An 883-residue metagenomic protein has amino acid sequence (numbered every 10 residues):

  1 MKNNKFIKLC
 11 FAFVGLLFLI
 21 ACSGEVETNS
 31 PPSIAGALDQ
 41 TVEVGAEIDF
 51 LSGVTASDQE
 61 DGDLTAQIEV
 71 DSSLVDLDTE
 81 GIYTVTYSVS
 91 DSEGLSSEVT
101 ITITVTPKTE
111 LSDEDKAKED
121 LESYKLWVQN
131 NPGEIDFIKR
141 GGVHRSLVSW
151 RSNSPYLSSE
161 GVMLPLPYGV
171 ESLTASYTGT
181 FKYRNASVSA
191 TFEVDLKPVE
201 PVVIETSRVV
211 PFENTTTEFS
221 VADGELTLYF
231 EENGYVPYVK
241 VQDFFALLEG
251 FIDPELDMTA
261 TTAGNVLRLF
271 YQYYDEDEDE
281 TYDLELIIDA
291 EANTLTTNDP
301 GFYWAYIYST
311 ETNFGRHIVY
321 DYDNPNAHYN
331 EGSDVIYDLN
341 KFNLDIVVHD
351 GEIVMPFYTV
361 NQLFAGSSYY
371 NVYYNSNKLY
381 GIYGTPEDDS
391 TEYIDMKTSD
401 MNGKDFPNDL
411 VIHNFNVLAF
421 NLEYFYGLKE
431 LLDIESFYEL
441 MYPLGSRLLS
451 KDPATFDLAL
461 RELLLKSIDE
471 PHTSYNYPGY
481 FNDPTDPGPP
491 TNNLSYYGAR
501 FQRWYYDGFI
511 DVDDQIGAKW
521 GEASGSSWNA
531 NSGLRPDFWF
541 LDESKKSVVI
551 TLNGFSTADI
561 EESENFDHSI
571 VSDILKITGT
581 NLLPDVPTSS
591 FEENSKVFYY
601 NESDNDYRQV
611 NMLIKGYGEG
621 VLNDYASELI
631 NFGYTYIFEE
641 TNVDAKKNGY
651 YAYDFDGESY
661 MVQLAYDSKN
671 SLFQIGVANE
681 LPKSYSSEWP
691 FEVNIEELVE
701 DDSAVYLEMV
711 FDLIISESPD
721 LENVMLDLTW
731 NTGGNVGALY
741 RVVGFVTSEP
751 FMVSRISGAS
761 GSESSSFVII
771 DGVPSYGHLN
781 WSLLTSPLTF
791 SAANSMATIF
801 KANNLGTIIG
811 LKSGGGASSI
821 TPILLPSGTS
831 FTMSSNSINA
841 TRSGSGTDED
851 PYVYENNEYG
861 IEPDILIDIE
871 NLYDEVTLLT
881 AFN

Functional and structural regions predicted by a protein language model:
F18-A21: C-terminal motif of bacterial Sec signal peptides marking the signal peptidase cleavage site
G24-V26, P201-V221, F566-V610: Compositionally biased P/S/T/G-rich terminal and signal peptide-adjacent segments that lie outside catalytic cores
E27-D61, T109-L147: Solvent-exposed, low-complexity, repeat-rich "mucin-like" stalks and linkers
Q40, D61-I101, E134, S149-K182: Serine/threonine-rich, repeat-prone extracellular segments and beta-strand-based repeat modules of secreted/surface
T55-D61, V89-D91, G141, Y183 (+1 more regions): Extracellular acidic, Ser/Thr/Pro-rich low-complexity tracts
L95-P107, A186-V199: C-terminal edge beta-strand
Y271-K576, N601-V724, W730-T732: Flexible, low-complexity junctional segments that flank or bridge functional domains
T385-D405, I412-A419, N679-V699, Y706-M709 (+2 more regions): C-terminal "post-core" interaction segments
